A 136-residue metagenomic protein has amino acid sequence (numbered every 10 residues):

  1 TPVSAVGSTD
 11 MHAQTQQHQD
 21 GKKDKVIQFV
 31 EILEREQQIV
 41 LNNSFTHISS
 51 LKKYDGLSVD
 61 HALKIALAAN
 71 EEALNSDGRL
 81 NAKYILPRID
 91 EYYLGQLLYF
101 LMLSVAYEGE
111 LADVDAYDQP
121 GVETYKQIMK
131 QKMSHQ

Functional and structural regions predicted by a protein language model:
T1-Q136: A SIS-like phosphosugar-recognition module
